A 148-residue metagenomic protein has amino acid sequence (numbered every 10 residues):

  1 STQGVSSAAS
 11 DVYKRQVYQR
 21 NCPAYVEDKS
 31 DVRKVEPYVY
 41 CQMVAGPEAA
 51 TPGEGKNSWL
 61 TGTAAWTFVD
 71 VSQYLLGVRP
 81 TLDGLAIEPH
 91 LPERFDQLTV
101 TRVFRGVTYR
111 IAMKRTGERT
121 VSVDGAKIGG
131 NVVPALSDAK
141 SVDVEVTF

Functional and structural regions predicted by a protein language model:
S1-A9, Y13: Single conserved hydrophobic/aromatic residue that forms the stacking wall/gate of nucleotide- or nucleobase-binding
K14-T63: C-terminal catalytic domain of Rieske-type non-heme iron oxygenases
Y18, A50-F95: Catalytic cores of secreted or luminal carbohydrate-active enzymes
L91-G106, R110-M113: Generic long, charged, amphipathic alpha-helical segments
R102, V121-S122: Short aromatic-centered micro-motifs
S122-G129: Short strand-turn-strand beta-turns centered on an Asx-Gly dipeptide
P134-A139: Solvent-exposed segments in extracellular or luminal domains encompassing
D143-F148: Conserved "repeat-terminator" motif of extracellular CCP/Sushi domains
